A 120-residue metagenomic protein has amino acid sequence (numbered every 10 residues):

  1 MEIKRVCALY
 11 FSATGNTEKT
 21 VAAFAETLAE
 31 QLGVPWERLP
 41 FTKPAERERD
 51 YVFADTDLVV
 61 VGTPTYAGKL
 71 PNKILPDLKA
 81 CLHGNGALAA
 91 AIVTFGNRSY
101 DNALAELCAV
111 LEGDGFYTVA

Functional and structural regions predicted by a protein language model:
M1-A120: FMN-binding flavodoxin-like domain, especially the glycine-rich phosphate-binding loop
